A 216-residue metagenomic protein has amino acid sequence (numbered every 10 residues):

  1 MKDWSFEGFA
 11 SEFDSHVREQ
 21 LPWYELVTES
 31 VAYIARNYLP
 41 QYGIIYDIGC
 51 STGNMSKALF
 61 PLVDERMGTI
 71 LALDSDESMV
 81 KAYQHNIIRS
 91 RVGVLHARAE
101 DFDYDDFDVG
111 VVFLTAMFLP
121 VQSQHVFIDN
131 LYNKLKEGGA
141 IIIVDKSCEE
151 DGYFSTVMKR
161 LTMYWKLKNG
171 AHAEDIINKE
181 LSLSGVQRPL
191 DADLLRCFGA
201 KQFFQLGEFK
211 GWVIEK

Functional and structural regions predicted by a protein language model:
M1-E12: N-terminal, positively charged/glycine-rich alpha-helical extensions of SAM-dependent methyltransferases
E25-Q41: Conserved alpha-helix/loop element of class I SAM-dependent methyltransferases that forms part of the SAM/SAH-binding
Y46, G53-E100: Class I SAM-dependent methyltransferase SAM/SAH-binding core
V111: A conserved beta-strand element that flanks and buttresses the S-adenosyl-L-methionine
H125-E137: A short glycine-rich, Lys/Arg-flanked "PGG" loop and its adjoining helix->strand segment in the class I
G138-K146: Conserved beta-strand signature within the Rossmann-like core of class I S-adenosyl-L-methionine
K146-L195: C-terminal alpha-helical "lid/dimerization" subdomain adjacent to the S-adenosyl-L-methionine
F198-K216: Core SAM-dependent methyltransferase catalytic element
